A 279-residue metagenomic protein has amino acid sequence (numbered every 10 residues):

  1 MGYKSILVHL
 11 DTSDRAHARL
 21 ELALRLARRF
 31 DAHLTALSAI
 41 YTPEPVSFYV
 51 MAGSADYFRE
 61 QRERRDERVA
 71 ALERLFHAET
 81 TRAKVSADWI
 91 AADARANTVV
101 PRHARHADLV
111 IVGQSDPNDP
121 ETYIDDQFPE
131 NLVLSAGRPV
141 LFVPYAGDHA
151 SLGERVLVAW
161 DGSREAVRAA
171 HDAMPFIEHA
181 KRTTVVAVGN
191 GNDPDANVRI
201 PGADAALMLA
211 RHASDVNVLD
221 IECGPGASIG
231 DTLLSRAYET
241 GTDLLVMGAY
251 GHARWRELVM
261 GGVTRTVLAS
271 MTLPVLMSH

Functional and structural regions predicted by a protein language model:
M1, Y41, H77-V110, R211-L245 (+2 more regions): Structural beta-alpha unit
M1-D56, S135, L152-I221: Small/aliphatic-rich secondary-structure junction motif
R19, A96, D125, A166-A169 (+2 more regions): Amphipathic coiled-coil/heptad-repeat helices and related helical stalk/stem segments that mediate oligomerization
L20, R25-R29, V99-D148, R236-H279: Gly/Ser-rich helix-loop-strand patches that form or flank binding pockets for ribonucleotide-derived cofactors
A36, D88-A91, F142, V185 (+2 more regions): A structural preference for short, hydrophobic beta-strand core positions in alpha/beta folds
D56-A71: A short acidic, glycine-rich active-site loop that binds or catalyzes chemistry on phosphate/adenosine moieties
R74-R82, P120-P144, A206, A210-L219: P-loop/Walker A phosphate-binding loop and immediately adjacent motor/lid segment at beta-alpha junctions
